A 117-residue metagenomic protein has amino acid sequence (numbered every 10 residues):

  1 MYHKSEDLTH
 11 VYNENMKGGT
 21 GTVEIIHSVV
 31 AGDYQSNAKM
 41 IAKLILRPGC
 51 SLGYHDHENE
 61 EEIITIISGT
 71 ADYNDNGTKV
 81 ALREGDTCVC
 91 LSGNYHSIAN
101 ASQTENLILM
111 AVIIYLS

Functional and structural regions predicted by a protein language model:
M1-A38: A short, N-terminal "cap"/entry segment at the start of jelly-roll beta-barrel domains of the cupin/DSBH fold
I25, I41-I45, I63, T87-V89 (+1 more regions): Conserved hydrophobic/aromatic beta-strand scaffold that supports enzyme active sites
H27-A31, A42-H57: Conserved short histidine dyad/triad with adjacent acidic residue
I45-R47, D56-Y73: Short, conserved beta-strand element in jelly-roll/cupin
P48, N59, T78, N94-Y95: A generic "binding-loop/recognition-motif" signal
Y54, Y73-N74, C90, H96-Q103: Short beta-strand His + acidic residue motifs that chelate non-heme Fe in jelly-roll/DSBH and cupin folds
G77-S92: Short acidic-glycine-tyrosine-enriched beta hairpin
V89, T104-S117: A short hydrophobic beta-strand segment most commonly corresponding to one strand of the jelly-roll/cupin
